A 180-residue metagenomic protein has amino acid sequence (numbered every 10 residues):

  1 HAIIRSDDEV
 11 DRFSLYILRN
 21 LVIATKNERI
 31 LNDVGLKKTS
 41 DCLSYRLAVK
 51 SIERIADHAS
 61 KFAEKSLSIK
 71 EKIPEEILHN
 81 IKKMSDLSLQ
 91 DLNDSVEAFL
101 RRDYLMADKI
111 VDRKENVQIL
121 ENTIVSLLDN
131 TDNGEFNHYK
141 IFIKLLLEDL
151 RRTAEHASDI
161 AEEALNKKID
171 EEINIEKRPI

Functional and structural regions predicted by a protein language model:
H1-I180: Cytosolic, long alpha-helical scaffolding segments
